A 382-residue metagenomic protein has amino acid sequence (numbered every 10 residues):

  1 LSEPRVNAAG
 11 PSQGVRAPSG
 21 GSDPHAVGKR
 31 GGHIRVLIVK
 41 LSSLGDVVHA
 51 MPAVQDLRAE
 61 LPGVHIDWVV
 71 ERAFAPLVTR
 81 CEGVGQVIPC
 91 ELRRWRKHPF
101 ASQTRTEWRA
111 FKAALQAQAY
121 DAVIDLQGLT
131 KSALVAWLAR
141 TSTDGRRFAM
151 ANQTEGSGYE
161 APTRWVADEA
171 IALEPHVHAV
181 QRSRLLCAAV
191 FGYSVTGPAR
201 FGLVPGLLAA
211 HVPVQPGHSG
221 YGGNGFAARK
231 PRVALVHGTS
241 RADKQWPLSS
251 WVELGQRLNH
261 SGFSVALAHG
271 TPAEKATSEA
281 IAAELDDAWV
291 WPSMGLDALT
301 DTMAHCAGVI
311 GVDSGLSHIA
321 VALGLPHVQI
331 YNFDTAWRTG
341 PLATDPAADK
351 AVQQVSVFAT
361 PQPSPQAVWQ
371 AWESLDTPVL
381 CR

Functional and structural regions predicted by a protein language model:
L1-R382: Catalytic machinery of carbohydrate-active enzymes, primarily nucleotide-sugar-dependent glycosyltransferases
